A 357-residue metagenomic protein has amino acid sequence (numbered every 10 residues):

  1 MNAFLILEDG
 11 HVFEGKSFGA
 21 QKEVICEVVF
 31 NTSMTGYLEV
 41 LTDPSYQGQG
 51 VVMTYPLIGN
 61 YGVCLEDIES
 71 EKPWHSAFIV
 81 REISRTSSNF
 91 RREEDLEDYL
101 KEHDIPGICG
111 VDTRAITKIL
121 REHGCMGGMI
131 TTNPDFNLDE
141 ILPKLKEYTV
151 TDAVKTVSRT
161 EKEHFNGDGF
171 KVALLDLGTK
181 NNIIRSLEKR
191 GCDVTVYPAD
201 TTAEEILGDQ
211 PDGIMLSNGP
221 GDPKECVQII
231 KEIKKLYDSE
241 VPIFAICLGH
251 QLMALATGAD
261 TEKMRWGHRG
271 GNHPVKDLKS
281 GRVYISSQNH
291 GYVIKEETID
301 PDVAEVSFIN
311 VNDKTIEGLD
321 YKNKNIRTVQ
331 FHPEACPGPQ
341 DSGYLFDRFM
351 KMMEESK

Functional and structural regions predicted by a protein language model:
M1-E204, G208-D209, P223, C336 (+1 more regions): RNA-binding accessory domains that recognize and position tRNA/RNA substrates
P106, K171, P242-F244, D260 (+1 more regions): Proline-centered loop/turn at the N-terminus of a beta-strand
D112, C247, H290, H332: Active-site glycine-centered loops adjacent to acidic/histidine catalytic or metal-binding residues that shape
N166-V172, S280-V283, Y321-I326: Beta-strand-turn-beta hairpins that frame and shape the catalytic cleft of phosphate-ester-processing enzymes
K171-D176, S286-S287, R327-F331: Active-site-proximal beta-strand elements of phosphoester/diester hydrolases
D193, P242, I285, N325-R327: Structural signature of beta-strand start/N-cap positions in the alpha/beta core of ABC transporter nucleotide-binding
G213, N218-I285, V293, G338-S356: Cysteine-nucleophile active-site neighborhood
R282-K324, K357: Catalytic beta-strand/loop cores that center a nucleophilic Ser/Cys/Thr and support acyl-enzyme chemistry
